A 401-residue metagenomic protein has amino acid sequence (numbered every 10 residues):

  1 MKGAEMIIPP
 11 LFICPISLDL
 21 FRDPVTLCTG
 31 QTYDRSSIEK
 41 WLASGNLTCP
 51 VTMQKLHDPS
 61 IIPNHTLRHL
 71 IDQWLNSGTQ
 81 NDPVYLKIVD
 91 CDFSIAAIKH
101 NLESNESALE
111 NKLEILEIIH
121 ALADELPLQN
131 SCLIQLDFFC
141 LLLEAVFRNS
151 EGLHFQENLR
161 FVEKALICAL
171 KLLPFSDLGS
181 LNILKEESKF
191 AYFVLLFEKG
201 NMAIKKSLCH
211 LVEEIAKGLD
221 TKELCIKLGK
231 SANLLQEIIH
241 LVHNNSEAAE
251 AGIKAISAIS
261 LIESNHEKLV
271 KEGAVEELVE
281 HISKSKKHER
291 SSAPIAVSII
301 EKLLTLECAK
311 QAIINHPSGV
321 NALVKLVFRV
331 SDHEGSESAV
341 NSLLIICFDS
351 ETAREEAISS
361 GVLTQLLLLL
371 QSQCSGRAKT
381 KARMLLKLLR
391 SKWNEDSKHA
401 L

Functional and structural regions predicted by a protein language model:
M1-M202, V212-A216, L401: Replace "small metal-dependent catalytic modules" with "small catalytic or cofactor-binding modules
E5-P9, T29-Y33, K40-W41, D58-P63 (+17 more regions): Short amphipathic alpha-helical molecular recognition features
D19, D23, L27, R35 (+20 more regions): Ordered, helix-dominated protein-protein interaction surfaces in large eukaryotic regulatory proteins
S77, D124-L128, P174-L178, K217-K222 (+4 more regions): Alpha-solenoid helical repeat scaffolds
P83-F93, Q129-D137, L153-Q156, L178-S188 (+8 more regions): Short, hydrophobic/charged alpha-helical patches characteristic of ARM/HEAT alpha-solenoid repeats and analogous
S94-L102, F139-V146, Y192-V194, L234-I239 (+4 more regions): Buried hydrophobic core positions in alpha-solenoid tandem helical repeats
S107-H120, L153-K171, G200-E214, H243-A258 (+5 more regions): Alpha-helical solenoid repeats of the armadillo/HEAT superfamily in eukaryotic scaffolding/adaptor proteins
F190, L195-S207, E214-L261, H266-K268 (+3 more regions): Conserved binding/catalytic microenvironments
